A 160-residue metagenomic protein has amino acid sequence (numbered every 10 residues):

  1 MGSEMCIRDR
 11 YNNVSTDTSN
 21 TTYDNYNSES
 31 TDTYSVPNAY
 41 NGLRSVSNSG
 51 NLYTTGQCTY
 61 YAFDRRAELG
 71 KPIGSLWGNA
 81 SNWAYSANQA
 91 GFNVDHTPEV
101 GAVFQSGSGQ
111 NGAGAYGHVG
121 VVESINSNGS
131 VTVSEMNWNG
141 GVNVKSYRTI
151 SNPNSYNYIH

Functional and structural regions predicted by a protein language model:
M1, Y116, N152: Exposed loop/turn and edge beta-strand positions of beta-sandwich/beta-sheet ligand-binding modules
M1-I7: Short, small-residue-biased leader/transition segments that mark boundaries at the very start of proteins
I7, N79, Q89, N128-V131 (+1 more regions): A generic structural micro-environment signature that highlights single residues at secondary-structure boundaries
R8-D32: N-terminal secretory targeting signals
T21, D95, V144-K145: Intrinsically disordered, low-complexity, compositionally biased regions/tails
N27-S124, S134-E135: Secreted/periplasmic proteins that engage bacterial cell-wall peptidoglycan
E123-H160: Aromatic- and glycine-rich peptidoglycan recognition patches
